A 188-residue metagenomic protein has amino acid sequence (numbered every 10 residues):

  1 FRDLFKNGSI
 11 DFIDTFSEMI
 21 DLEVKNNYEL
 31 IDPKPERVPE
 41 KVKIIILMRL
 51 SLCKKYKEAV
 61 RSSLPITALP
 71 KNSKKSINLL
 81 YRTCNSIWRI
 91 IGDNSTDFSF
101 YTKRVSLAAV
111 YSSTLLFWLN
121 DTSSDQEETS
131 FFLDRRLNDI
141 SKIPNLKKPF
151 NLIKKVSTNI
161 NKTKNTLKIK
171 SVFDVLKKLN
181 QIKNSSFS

Functional and structural regions predicted by a protein language model:
R2-E29: An amphipathic alpha-helix adjacent to DNA-recognition modules
F12, F16, K41, I45 (+6 more regions): Residue-level detector of well-ordered alpha-helical segments, enriched for hydrophobic/aromatic packing positions
E29-S62: Hydrophobic alpha-helical connector segments
I31-P35, R89-N94: Acidic/His metal-coordination segments adjacent to aromatic residues that form catalytic metal sites in metalloenzymes
L50-T83: Internal, conserved structured core segments that host functional sites
K71-D93, R104-A108, S112: Amphipathic alpha-helical packing segments from all-alpha helical-bundle domains
D93-K155: Hydrophobic/aromatic-rich alpha-helical bundle segments in the mid-to-C-terminal region
L146-S188: Long, charge-rich low-complexity segments
